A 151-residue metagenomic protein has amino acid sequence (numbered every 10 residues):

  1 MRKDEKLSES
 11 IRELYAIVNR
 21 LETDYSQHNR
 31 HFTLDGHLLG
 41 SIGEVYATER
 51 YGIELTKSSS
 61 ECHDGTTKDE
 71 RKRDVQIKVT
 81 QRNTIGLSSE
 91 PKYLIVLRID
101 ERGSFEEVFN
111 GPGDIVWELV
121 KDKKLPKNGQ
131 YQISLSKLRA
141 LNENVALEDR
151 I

Functional and structural regions predicted by a protein language model:
M1-C62, T66-I151: Nucleic-acid endonuclease domains
